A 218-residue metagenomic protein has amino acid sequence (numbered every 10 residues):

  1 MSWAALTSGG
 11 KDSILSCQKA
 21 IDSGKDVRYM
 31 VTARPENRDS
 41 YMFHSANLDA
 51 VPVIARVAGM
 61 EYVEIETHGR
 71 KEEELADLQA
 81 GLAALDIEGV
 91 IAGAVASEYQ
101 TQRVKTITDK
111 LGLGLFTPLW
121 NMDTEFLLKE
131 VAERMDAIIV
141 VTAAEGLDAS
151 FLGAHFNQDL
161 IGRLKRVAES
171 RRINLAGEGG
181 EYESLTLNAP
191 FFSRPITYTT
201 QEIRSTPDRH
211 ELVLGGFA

Functional and structural regions predicted by a protein language model:
M1-A218: Nucleotide-activated chemistry modules centered on ATP-dependent adenylation/adenylyltransferase
